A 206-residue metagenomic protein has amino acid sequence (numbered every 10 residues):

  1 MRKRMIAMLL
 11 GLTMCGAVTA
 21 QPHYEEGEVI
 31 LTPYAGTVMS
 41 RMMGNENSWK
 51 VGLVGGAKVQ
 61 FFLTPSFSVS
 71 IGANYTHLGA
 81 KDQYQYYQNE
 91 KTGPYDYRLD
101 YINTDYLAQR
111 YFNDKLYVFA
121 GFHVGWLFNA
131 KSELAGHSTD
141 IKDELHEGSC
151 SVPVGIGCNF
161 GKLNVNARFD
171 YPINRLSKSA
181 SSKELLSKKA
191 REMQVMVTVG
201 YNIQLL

Functional and structural regions predicted by a protein language model:
M5-A7, A17-P33, P65-F67, L206: Outer-membrane beta-barrel biogenesis signature
E26, F62-S66, N113, G161-L163 (+1 more regions): Outer-membrane beta-barrel channels and translocator barrels
V29-A35, V69-I71, I102-T104, V118-F122 (+3 more regions): Transmembrane beta-strands of outer-membrane beta-barrel proteins
G36-V38, N74-T76, H123-G125, R168-P172 (+1 more regions): Outer-membrane beta-barrel pore domains and translocons
V38-K58: Surface-exposed strand-loop-strand hairpins of Gram-negative outer-membrane beta-barrel proteins
M42-E46, H77-D100, F128-E147, R175-R191: Flexible, solvent-exposed loop segments that connect beta-strands
K50-G56, N103, S151, E192-M196: Transmembrane beta-barrel architecture of outer membranes
K81-D82, E144-L206: Predominantly the C-terminal beta-signal and adjacent terminal strand-loop region of outer-membrane beta-barrel
